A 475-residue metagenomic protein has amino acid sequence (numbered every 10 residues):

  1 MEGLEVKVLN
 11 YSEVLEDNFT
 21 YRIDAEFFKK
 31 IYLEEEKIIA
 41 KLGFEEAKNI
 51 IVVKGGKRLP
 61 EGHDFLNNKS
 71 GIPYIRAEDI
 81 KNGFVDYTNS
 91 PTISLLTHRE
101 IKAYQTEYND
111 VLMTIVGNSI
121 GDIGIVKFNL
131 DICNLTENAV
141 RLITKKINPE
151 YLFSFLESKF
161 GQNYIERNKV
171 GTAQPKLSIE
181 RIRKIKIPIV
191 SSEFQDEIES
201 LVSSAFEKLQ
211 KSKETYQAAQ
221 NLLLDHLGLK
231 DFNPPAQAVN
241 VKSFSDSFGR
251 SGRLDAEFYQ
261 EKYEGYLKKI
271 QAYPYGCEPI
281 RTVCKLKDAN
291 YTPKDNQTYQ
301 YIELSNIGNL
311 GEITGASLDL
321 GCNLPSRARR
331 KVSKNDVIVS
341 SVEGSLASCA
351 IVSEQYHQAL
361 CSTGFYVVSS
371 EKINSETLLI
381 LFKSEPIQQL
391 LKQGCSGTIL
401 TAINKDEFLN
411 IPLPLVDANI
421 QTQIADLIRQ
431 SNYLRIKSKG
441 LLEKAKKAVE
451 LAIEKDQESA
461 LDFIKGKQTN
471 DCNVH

Functional and structural regions predicted by a protein language model:
M1-L59, S191-P293, A418-H475: Non-catalytic DNA-recognition/assembly elements of restriction-modification systems
F44-H63, E78-Y108, E278-N290, S305-K334: Sequence-specific dsDNA recognition surfaces
P60-N67, R167-K169, P234-V239, P293-Y301 (+1 more regions): Short coil/turn segments at secondary-structure boundaries
D64-I72, F84-T92, A103-T106, G124-T136 (+4 more regions): Short, surface-exposed loop/turn microsegments at beta-strand edges and helix-strand junctions
R76, K102-Y104, L112-F155, I338-F382: A short beta-sheet element
E100-I101, T172, S326-R327, Q355 (+1 more regions): A structural connector/turn signal
I115, I123, D131, T136 (+2 more regions): Ordered, small/hydrophobic-rich secondary-structure cores
I132-V140, V170-E193, S345, A359-Y366 (+1 more regions): A short glycine-rich beta-alpha junction/loop motif
